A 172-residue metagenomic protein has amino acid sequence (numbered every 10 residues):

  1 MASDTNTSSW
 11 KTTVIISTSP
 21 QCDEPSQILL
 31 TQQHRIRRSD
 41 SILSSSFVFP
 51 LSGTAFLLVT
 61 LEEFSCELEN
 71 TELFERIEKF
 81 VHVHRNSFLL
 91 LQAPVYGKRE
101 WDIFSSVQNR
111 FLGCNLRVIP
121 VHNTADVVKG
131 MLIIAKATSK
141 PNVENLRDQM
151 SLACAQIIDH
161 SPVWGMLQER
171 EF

Functional and structural regions predicted by a protein language model:
M1-T12, E169-F172: Extreme N-terminal leader/targeting regions
W10-R38: Short, charged N-terminal beta->alpha structural module
S17-T18, R38, S44, V59-E62: Short, solvent-exposed coil/turn linker segments
E24-S26, I42-S44, V83: Polar low-complexity segments of eukaryotic nuclear proteins
L29-G53: N-terminal short beta-loop-beta anion/metal-coordinating cradle
V48-E171: Extended, alpha-helix-rich binding/interface surfaces that flank or overlap catalytic cores and mediate recognition
